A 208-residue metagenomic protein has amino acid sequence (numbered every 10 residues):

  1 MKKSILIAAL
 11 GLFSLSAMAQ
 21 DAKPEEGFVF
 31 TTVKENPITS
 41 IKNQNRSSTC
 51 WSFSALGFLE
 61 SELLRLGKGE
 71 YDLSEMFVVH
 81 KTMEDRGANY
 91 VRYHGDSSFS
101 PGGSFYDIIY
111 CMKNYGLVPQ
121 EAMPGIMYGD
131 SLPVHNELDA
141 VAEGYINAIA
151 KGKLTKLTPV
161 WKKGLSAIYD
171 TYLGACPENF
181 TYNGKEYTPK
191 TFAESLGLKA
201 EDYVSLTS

Functional and structural regions predicted by a protein language model:
M1-A22: Bacterial Sec-dependent N-terminal signal peptides
A19-S208: Flexible propeptides and autoinhibitory/regulatory segments associated with cysteine proteases
